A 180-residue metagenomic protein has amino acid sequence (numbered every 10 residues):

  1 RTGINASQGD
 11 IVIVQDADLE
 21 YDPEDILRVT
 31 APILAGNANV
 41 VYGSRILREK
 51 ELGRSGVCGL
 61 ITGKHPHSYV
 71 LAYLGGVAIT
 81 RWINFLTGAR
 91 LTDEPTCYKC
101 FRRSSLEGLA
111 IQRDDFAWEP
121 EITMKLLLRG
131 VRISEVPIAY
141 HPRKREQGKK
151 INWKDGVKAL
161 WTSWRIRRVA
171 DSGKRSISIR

Functional and structural regions predicted by a protein language model:
R1-A6, P23-F116, R143-W153: Acceptor/aglycone-binding surface of glycosyltransferases and processive sugar-polymer synthases
V12: Short aromatic/hydrophobic "clamp" motif used to bind/position activated sugar donors
Q15, S44, A139: Conserved residues at the C-terminal ends of beta-strands
D16-E20: The conserved acidic donor/metal-binding loop of glycosyltransferases
E24, A35, S105, K158-R180: Terminal low-complexity segments of carbohydrate-biosynthetic enzymes
A89-R90, I111-D114, M124-H141: Catalytic donor-sugar/metal-binding loop of nucleotide-sugar-dependent glycosyltransferases
E121: Cell-envelope/extracellular polymer assembly enzymes that use nucleotide-activated donors
